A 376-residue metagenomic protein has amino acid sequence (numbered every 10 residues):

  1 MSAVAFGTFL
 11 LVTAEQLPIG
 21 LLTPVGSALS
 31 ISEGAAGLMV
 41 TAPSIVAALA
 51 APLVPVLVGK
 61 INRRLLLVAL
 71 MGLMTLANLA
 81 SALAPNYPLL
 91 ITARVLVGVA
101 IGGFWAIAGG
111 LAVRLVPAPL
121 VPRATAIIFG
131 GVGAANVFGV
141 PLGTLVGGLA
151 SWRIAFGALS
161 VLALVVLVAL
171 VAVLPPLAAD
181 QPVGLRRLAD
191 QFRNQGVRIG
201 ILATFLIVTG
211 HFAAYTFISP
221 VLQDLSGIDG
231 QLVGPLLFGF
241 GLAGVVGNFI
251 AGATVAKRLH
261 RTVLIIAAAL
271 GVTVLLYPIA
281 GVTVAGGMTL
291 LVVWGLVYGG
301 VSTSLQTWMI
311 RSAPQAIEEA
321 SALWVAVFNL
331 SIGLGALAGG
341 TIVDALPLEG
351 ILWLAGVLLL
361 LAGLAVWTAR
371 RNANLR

Functional and structural regions predicted by a protein language model:
S30, N62, L83-L89, A280-V282: Helix-breaking motifs and short loop linkers at transmembrane-helix boundaries and internal kinks in secondary membrane
L49-P85: Conserved MFS/SLC helix-loop-helix module at the cytosolic interface between two early adjacent transmembrane helices
A50-R63, G247-L259, V343: Helix-to-loop junctions at the C-terminal end of transmembrane segments in multipass secondary transporters
A77-A80, P88-V97, A285-V293: Paired small-residue
L89, A118-A172: Helix-loop-helix hairpin linking two adjacent transmembrane segments in secondary transporters
A93-G131: Cytoplasmic helix-loop-helix junction between adjacent transmembrane helices in 12-TM secondary transporters
S160-D180, A365-R370: C-terminal membrane-cytosol helix-exit motif in multi-pass small-molecule transporters
R261-L305: C-terminal transmembrane helical hairpin of 12-TM major facilitator-type secondary transporters
